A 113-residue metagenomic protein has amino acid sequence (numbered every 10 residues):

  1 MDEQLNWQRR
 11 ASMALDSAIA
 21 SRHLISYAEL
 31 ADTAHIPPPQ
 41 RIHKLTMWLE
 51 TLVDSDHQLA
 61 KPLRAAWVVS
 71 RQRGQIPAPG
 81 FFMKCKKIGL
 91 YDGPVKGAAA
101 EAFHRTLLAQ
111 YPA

Functional and structural regions predicted by a protein language model:
M1-S12, D16-I19, H23-A113: Nucleic acid-binding interface residues in structured DNA/RNA-binding domains, emphasizing the DNA-engaging scaffolds
